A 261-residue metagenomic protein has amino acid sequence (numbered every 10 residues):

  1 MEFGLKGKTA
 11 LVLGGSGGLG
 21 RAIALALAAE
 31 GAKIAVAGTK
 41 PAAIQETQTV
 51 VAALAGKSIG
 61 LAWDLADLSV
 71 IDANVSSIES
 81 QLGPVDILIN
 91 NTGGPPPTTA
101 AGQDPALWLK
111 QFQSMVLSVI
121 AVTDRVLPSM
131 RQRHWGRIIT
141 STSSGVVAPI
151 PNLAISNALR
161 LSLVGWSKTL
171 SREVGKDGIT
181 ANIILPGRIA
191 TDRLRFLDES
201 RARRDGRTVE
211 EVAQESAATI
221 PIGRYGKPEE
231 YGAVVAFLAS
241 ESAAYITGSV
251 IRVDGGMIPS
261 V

Functional and structural regions predicted by a protein language model:
T9, S16-G17: Conserved glycine-rich cofactor-binding loop
T99-F112, I138, S216: Substrate-binding pocket helix/loop in short-chain dehydrogenase/reductase
T123-D124, K168: A short, exposed helix-loop element centered on a Lys and neighboring polar residues
P128, R172-E173, A244: Alpha-helical segment proximal to the catalytic Tyr-Lys
I139-L163, S167-K176, R188-I189: Catalytic loop of short-chain dehydrogenase/reductase
A148, R224, A236, T247-V261: Short C-terminal tail/terminal secondary-structure segment of NAD(P)H-dependent dehydrogenase/reductase domains
G175, T180, I246-G248: Short, small/polar-rich loop/turn modules that mediate ligand/substrate recognition or access, typified
